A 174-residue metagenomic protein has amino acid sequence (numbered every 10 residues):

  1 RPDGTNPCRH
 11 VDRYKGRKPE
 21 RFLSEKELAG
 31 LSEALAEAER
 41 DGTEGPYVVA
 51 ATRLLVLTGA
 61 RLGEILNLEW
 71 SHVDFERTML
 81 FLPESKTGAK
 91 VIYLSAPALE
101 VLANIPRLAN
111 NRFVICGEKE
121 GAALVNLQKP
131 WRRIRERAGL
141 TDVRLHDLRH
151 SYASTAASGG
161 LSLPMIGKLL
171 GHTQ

Functional and structural regions predicted by a protein language model:
P2-L66, E76, T87-G88, R107-A109 (+1 more regions): Basic, Lys/Arg- and aromatic-enriched nucleic-acid-binding interface segment
T5, S71-M79, D142, L161-Q174: Short, polar N-cap/turn motifs at the start of nucleic acid-interacting alpha helices
F22-L28, Y47-V48, E76-R77, S95-T141 (+1 more regions): Active-site/catalytic core of tyrosine-dependent DNA strand-transfer enzymes
A50-E64, P130-R133, D147-T173: C-terminal catalytic core of tyrosine-transesterase DNA break-rejoin enzymes
P83-S85, C116: A generic structural motif
E84, A96, D147: Conserved strand-loop elements at the edges of beta-sheets that form or border functional pockets
K90-I92: Short beta-strand segments
